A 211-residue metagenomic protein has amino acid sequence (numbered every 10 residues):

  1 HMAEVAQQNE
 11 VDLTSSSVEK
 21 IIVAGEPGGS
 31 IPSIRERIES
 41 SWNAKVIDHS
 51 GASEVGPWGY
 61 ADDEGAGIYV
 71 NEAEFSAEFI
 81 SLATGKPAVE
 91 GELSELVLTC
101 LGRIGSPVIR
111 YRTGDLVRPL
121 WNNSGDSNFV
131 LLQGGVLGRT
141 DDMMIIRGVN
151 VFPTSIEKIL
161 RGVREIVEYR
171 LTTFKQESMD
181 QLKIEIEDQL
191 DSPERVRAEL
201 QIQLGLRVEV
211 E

Functional and structural regions predicted by a protein language model:
H1-E211: Active-site glycine/GP-rich loop and adjacent strand/helix microenvironment that borders small-molecule binding pockets
